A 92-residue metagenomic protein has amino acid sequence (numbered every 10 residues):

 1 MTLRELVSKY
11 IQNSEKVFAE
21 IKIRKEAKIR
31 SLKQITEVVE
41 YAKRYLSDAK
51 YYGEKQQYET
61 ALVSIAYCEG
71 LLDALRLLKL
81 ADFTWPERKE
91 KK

Functional and structural regions predicted by a protein language model:
M1-K92: Long, charged/polar, soluble alpha-helical segments
